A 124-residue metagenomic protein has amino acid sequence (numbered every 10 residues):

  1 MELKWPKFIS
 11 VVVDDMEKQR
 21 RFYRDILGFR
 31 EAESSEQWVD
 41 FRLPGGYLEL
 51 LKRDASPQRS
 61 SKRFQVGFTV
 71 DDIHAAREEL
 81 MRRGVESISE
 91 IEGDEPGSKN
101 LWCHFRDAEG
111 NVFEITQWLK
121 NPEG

Functional and structural regions predicted by a protein language model:
M1-K18, Y47, F64-V66, L119-G124: N-terminal beta-strand motif that seeds the catalytic metal site of vicinal oxygen chelate
E2, R83-G124: Vicinal oxygen chelate
P6-D14, V39-R42, P57-R83, L101-R106 (+1 more regions): Vicinal oxygen chelate
S10-L48: Core segments of cupin and vicinal oxygen chelate
Q19-R21, E79-S87: Short, positively charged
Q37, R53-D54, W118: Residue-level structural signal for beta-strand termini and adjacent loop
R42-P44, L51, R106, T116: Residue-level detector of conserved, well-ordered beta-strand and adjacent loop positions that form binding/recognition
Y47, S56-P57: Short, surface-exposed beta-strand-loop junctions and turns on beta-sheet-rich folds
